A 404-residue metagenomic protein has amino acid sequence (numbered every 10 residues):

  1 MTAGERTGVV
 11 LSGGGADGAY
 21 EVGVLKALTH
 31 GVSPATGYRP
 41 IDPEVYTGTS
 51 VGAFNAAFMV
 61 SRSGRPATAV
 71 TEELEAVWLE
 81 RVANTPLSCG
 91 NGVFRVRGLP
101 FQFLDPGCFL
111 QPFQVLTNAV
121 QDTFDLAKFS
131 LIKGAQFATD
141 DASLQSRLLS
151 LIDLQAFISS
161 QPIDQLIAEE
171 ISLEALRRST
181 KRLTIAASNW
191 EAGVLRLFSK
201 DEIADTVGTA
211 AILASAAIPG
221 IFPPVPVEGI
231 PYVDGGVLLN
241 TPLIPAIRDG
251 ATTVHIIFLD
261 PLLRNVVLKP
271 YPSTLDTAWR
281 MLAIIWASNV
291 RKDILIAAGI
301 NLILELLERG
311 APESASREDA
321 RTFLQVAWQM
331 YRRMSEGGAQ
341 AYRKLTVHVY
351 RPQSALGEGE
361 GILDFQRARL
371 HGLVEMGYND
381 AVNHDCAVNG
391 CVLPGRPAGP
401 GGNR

Functional and structural regions predicted by a protein language model:
T2-G8, A16-Q155, Q161, I167 (+5 more regions): Patatin-like phospholipase
E5, S179-K181, R343: Short, basic and Ser/Thr-rich N-terminal targeting/leader segments
L11, Y46, Y232-D234: Short hydrophobic beta-strand that contains or immediately precedes a catalytic carboxylate
G13-A16, E191: Short polar catalytic/cofactor-binding loops
T47, A186, H255-I257, T346-Y350: Hydrophobic/aromatic beta-strand patches that form the interior of the parallel beta-sheet core in alpha/beta enzyme
A135-A251, I256-I257, L263-D276, I362: Active-site gating loop/helix substructures
S146-L148, P162, I167, L306-R404: C-terminal helical/tail subdomains of lipid-metabolizing enzymes
L268-R309: Acidic, Ser/Thr-rich peripheral helices and adjacent loops at domain boundaries
